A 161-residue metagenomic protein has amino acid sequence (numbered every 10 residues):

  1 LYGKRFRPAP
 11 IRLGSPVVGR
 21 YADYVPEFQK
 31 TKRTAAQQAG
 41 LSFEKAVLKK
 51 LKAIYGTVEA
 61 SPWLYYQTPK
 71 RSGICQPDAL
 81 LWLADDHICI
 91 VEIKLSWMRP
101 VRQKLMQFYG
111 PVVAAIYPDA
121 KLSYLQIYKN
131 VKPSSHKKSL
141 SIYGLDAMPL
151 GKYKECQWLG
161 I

Functional and structural regions predicted by a protein language model:
L1-I54: Interdomain/boundary linker segments immediately adjacent to catalytic/signaling cores
R5, R12-S15, T34, A120-I161: Domain-level recognition of nuclease-like catalytic cores that cleave nucleotide substrates
Q29-A39, A46-D85: Active-site metal-binding core of divalent-cation-utilizing nuclease and nuclease-like domains
Q67, Q103-L105: Glutamine-centric residue-chemistry signal
A79-L81, D86-S96, Y109: Conserved catalytic cores of phosphodiester-cleaving nucleases, focusing on short active-site segments
I93-Q103, K129-N130: Short beta-strand-loop-alpha-helix junction that forms the active-site gateway of nucleic-acid-processing nucleases
M106-L122: Metal-dependent nuclease catalytic cores in nucleic-acid-processing enzymes, especially RNase H-like/related
